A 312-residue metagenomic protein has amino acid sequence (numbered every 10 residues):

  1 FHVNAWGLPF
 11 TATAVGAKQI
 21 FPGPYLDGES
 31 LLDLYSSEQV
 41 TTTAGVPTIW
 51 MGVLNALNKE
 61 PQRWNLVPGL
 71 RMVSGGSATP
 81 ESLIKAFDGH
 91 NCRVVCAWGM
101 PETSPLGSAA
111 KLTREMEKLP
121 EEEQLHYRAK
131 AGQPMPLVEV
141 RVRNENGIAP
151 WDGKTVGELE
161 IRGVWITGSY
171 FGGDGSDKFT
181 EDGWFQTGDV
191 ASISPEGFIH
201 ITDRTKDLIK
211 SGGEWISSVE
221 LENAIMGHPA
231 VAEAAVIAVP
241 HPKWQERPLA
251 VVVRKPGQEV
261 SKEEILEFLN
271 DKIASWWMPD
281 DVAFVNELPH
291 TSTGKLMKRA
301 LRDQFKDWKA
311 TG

Functional and structural regions predicted by a protein language model:
H2-T41, A56-L57: Conserved AMP-binding/adenylation subdomain of ANL enzymes
A14-A17, V40-G45, M51-H126, E139-R141 (+1 more regions): Gly/Ser/Thr-rich phosphate-binding loop
T43, G163, G168-S169, V190-W277 (+3 more regions): AMP-binding/adenylate-forming catalytic core of the ANL superfamily
G76, G99, G132, D189 (+1 more regions): Active-site glycine-centered loops adjacent to acidic/histidine catalytic or metal-binding residues that shape
V95-E102, G132-P134, I237-V239: Beta-strand->loop->alpha-helix junctions that form or flank phosphate-binding loops in nucleotide-handling enzymes
E121-R128, I148-A149, V164-G188, T205-K206 (+3 more regions): Conserved ANL (AMP-binding/adenylate-forming) active-site segment centered on the GW(Y/F)…HTG consensus within
Q133-I161, P195-E196, Q258-K262, M297: Conserved beta-loop-beta connector loops within the AMP-binding
Q304-G312: Acidic/polar alpha-helix N-cap and adjacent early helical turns within long charge-rich amphipathic helices/linkers
